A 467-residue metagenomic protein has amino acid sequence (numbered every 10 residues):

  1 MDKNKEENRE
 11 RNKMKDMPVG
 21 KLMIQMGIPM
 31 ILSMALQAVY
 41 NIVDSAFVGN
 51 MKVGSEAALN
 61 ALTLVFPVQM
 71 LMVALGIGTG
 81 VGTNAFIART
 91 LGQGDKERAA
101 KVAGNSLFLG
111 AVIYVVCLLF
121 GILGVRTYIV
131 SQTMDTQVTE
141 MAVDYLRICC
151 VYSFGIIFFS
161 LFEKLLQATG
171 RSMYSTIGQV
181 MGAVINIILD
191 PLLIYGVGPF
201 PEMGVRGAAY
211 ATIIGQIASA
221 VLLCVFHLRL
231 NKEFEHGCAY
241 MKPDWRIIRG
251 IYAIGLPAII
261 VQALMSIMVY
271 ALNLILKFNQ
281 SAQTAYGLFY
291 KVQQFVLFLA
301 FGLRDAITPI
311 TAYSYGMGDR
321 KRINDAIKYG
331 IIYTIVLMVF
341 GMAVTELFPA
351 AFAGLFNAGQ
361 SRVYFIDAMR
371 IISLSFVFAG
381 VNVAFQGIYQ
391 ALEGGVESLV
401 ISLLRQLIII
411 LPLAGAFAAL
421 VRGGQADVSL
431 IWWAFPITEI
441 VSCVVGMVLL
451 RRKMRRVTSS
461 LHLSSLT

Functional and structural regions predicted by a protein language model:
M1-G27, I87-F154, F200-L256, T311-S375 (+1 more regions): Short alpha-helical transmembrane segments in multi-pass integral membrane proteins
M14-G54, P67-G82, F86, A111-L118 (+5 more regions): N-terminal transmembrane alpha-helices
Q25-D44, I148, G182, G215-S219 (+4 more regions): Transmembrane helical elements of multi-pass membrane transporters/channels
M30, M34, A46, A85 (+16 more regions): Transmembrane alpha-helix boundary and packing residues in multipass membrane permease domains and related
A35, V39-N60, I129-T136, L192-M203 (+5 more regions): Helix-terminus/linker motif at the lipid-water interface of multi-pass membrane proteins
Q37, N41-V48, V73-G80, N84 (+17 more regions): Alpha-helical transmembrane segments and their lipid-water interface positions in multi-pass membrane proteins
L59-L119, I156-S175, A285-A343, L347-P349 (+1 more regions): Small-residue-rich hydrophobic transmembrane alpha-helices
G80, N84, C149-Q167, S175-A183 (+5 more regions): Short runs within selected transmembrane alpha-helices of multi-pass transporters and secretion channels
